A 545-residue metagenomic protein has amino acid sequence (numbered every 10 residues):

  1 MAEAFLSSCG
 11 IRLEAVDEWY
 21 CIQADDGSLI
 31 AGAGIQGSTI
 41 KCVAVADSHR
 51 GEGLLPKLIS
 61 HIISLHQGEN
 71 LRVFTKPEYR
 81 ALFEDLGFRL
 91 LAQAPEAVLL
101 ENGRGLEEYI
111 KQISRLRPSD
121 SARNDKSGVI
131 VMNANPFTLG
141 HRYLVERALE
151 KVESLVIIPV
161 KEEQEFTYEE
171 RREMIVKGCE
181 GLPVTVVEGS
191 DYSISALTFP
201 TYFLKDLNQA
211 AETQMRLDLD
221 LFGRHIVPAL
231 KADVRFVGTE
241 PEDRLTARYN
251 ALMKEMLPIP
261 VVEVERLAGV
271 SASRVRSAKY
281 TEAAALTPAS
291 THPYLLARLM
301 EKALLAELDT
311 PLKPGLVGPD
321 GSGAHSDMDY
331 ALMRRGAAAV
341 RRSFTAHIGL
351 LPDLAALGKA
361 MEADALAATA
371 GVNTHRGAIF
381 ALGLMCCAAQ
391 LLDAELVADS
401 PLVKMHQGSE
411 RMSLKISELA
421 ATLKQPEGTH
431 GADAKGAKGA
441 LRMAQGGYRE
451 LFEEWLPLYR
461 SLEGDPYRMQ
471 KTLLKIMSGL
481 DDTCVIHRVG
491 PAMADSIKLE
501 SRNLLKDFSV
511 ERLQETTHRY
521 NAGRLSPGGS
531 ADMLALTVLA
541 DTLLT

Functional and structural regions predicted by a protein language model:
D17-A31, H375: Conserved beta-hairpin
I40-G51: A short, internal acetyl-CoA/4′-phosphopantetheine-binding micro-motif in the GNAT/acyltransferase core
G51-S64, D85, G140-E146: Conserved acetyl-CoA-binding loop-helix of GNAT-fold acetyltransferases
S64-P77: Conserved GNAT acetyl-CoA-binding A-motif
T75-T291: Nucleotidyltransferase catalytic core that binds NTPs
A289-A355, A389-H518, R524, D541: Phosphate-rich cofactor/ligand-interacting catalytic cores and adjacent structured alpha/beta frameworks
R342-C387: Long, hydrophobic/aromatic-enriched structural stretches that serve as scaffold segments
T369-C386, Q390, G523-L539: Conserved phosphate/anionic-ligand binding catalytic regions in large, soluble enzymes, centered on
